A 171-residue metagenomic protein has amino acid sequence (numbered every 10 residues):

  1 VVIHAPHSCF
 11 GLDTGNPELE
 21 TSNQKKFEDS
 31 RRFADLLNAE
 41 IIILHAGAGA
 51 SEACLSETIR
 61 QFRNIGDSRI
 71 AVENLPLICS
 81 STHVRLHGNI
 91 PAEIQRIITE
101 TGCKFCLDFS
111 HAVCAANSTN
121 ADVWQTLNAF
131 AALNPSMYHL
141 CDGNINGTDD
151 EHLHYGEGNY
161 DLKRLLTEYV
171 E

Functional and structural regions predicted by a protein language model:
V1-A5, I42-L44, I70-E73, F105-D108 (+2 more regions): Hydrophobic faces of well-ordered beta-strands that scaffold small-molecule active sites in alpha/beta enzyme cores
I3-S8, E157: Generic low-polarity alpha-helical segments
P6-S8, G47-G49, L75-L77, S110-C114 (+2 more regions): Active-site beta-loop-alpha junctions enriched in small/polar residues
G11-K104: Active-site acidic/histidine proton-transfer and metal-coordination neighborhood in alpha/beta enzyme cores
D13-E20, H83-G88, H111-V170: Gly/Pro-rich active-site loop or hairpin
S30, A34, N38, C103-S118 (+1 more regions): Contiguous hydrophobic segments
